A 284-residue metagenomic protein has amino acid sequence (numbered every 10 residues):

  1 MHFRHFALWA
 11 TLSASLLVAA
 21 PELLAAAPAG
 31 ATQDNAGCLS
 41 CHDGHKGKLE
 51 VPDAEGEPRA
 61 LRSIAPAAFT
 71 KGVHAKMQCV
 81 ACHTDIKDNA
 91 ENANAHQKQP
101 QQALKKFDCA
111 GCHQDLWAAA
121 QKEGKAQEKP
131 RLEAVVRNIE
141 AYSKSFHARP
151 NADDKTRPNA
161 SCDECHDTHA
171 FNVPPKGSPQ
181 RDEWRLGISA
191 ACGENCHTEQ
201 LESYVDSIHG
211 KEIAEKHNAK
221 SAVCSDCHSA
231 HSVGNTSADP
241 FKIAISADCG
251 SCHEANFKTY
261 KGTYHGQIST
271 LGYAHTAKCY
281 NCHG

Functional and structural regions predicted by a protein language model:
H2-F6, A19-G284: Short sequence/structural segments immediately N-terminal
L8-L17: Hydrophobic helical h-region of N-terminal Sec-dependent signal peptides in bacterial secretory/periplasmic proteins
